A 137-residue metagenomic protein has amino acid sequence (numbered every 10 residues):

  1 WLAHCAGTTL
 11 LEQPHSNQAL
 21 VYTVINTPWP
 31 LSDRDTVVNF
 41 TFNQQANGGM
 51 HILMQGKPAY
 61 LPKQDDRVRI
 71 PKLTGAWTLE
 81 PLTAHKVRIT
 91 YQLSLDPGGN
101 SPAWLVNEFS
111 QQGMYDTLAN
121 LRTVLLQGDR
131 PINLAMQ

Functional and structural regions predicted by a protein language model:
W1-Q137: Eukaryotic helix-grip
